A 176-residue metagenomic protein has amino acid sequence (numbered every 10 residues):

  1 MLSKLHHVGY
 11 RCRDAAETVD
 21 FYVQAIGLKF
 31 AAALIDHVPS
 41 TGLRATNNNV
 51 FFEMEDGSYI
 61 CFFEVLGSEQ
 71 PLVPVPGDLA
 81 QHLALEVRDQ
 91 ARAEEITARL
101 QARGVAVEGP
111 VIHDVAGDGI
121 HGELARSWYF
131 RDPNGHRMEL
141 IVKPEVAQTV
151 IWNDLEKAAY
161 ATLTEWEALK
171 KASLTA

Functional and structural regions predicted by a protein language model:
L5-R13, V50-E55, V73-R103, R126-R131: Vicinal oxygen chelate
R11-Y59: Core segments of cupin and vicinal oxygen chelate
D36, V65, I141-K143: Residue-level structural signal for beta-strand termini and adjacent loop
H37-S40, G67-L72, A116-D118: A short, acidic/glycine-rich surface segment
S58-F62, P74, M138, V146: Long, contiguous binding/interaction regions
V65-G67, R88: Histidine- and/or cysteine-centered catalytic micro-motif in compact active-site loops
T97-A98, R103-A176: Vicinal oxygen chelate
